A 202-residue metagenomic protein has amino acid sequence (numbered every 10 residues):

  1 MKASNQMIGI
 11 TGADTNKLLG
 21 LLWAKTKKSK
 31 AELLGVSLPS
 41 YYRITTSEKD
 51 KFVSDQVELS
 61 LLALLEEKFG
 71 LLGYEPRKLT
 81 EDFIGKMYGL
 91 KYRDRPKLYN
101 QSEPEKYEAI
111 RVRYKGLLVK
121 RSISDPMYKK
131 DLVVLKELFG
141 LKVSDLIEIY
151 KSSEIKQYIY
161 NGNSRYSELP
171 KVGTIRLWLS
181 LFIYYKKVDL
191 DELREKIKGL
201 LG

Functional and structural regions predicted by a protein language model:
M1-K25, E105-L138: A short, Lys/Arg-rich alpha-helix, primarily the initiator
K17, R43, K130, V134 (+2 more regions): DNA-binding alpha-helical recognition surfaces that contact promoter or target DNA
A24-S29, G35, G70-L72, G89 (+5 more regions): Polar/charged low-complexity regions in secreted precursors and cytosolic/nuclear IDRs
S29-E32, I84, D145-E148: Short alpha-helical "recognition helix" segments of helix-turn-helix
G35-V53, K151-L169: Recognition helix of helix-turn-helix/homeodomain-like DNA-binding domains that insert into the DNA major groove
S54-Y74, P170-L190: DNA major-groove recognition helix of helix-turn-helix/homeodomain DNA-binding modules
L71-S122, K186-G202: Short, charged recognition helix plus adjacent turn of helix-turn-helix-like nucleic-acid-binding domains
